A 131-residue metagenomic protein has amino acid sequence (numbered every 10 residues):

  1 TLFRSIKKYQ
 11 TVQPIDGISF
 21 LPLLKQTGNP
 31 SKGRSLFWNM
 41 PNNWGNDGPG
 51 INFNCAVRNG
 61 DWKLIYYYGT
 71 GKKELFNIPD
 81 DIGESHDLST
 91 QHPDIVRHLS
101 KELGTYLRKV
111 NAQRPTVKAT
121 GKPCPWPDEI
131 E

Functional and structural regions predicted by a protein language model:
T1: Residue-level detector of conserved catalytic or cofactor/ligand-binding positions in enzyme active sites
R4-I78, K109-V110, P127-E131: C-terminal cap/loop subdomain of S1 sulfatases and analogous C-terminal strand-loop tails that border
I15, S19-P22, D94, H98 (+1 more regions): Extracytoplasmic/secreted proteins, especially bacterial periplasmic and envelope-associated proteins
N29-P30, D94-I95, Q113: A general structural signal for well-ordered secondary-structure junctions
F37, K101, A112-R114: Short amphipathic alpha-helical segments at helix boundaries and their inter-helical linkers
D81: Intrinsically disordered, low-complexity polar regions and short flexible loop motifs
H86-D94: Active-site-proximal N-terminal segment of extracellular/periplasmic enzymes that hydrolyze or transfer
N111-P123: Short, flexible loop/turn segments with low-complexity composition
